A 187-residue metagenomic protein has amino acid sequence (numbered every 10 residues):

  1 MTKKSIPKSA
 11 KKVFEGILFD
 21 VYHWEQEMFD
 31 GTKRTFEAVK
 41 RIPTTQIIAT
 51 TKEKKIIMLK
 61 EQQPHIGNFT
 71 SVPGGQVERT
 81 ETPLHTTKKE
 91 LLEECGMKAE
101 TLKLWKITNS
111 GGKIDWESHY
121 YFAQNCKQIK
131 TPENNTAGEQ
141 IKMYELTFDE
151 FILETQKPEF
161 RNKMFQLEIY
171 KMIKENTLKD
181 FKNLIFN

Functional and structural regions predicted by a protein language model:
M1-K11: Extended interaction-bearing regions that mediate binding to partners or small molecules
T2, N68, R79, K113 (+1 more regions): Nudix hydrolase/Nudix homology domain
T2, T45-K89, A137: Conserved Nudix-box catalytic region and its N-terminal flanking loop in Nudix hydrolases and closely related
S9-I48, K52-E53: Acidic, metal-coordinating catalytic segment for phosphate/diphosphate chemistry, firing primarily on the Nudix
K11-K12, W105-G111: Short, solvent-exposed loop/turn elements at beta->coil junctions and helix N-caps that rim active or binding pockets
Y22-D30, G111-K130, Y144: Active-site-adjacent beta-strand/loop module that shapes the phosphate/pyrophosphate-binding cleft
E27-D30, T51-K55, Q62, Q124-Q128 (+2 more regions): Short loop segments at secondary-structure junctions
S71-K106, Y121, N135-G138, T147: The catalytic Nudix box helix
